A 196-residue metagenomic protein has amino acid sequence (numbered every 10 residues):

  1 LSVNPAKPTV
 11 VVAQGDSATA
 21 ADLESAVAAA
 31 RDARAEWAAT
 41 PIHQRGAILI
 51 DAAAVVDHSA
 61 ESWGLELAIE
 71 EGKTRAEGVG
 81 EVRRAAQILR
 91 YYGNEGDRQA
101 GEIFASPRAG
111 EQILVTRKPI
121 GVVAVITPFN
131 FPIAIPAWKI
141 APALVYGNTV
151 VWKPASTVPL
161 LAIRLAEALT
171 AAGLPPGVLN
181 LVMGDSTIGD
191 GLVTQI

Functional and structural regions predicted by a protein language model:
S2-N4: Hydrophobic beta-strand positions
P8-Q99, G110: Glycine-rich loop-to-alpha-helix module at the N-terminal edge of alpha/beta enzyme cores
G101-I196: Rossmann-like NAD(P) dinucleotide-binding subdomain of oxidoreductase/dehydrogenase enzymes
